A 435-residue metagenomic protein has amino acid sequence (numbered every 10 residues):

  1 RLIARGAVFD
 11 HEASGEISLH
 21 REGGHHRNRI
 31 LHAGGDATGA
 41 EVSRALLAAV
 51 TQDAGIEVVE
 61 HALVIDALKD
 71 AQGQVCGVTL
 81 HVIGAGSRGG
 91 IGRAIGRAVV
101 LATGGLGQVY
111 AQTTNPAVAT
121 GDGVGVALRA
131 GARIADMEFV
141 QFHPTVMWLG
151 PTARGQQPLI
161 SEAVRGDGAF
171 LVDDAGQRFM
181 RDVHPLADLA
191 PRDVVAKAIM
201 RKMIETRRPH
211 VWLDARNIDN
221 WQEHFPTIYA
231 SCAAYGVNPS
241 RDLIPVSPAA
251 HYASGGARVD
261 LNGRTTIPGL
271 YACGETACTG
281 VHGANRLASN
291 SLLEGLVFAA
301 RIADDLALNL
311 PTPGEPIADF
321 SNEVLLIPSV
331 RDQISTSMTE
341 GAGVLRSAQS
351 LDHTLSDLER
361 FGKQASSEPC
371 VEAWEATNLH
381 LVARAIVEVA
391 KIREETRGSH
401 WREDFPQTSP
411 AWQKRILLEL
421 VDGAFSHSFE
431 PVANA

Functional and structural regions predicted by a protein language model:
R1, A7-R27, D70-A71, R165 (+5 more regions): Glycine- and aromatic-enriched mobile tails/lids
R1-E16, E57, R133-D136, P209-V211 (+1 more regions): A short alpha-helix-loop-beta-strand transition element characteristic of N-terminal alpha/beta dinucleotide-binding
A4-G90, A102, V146-G150: Conserved redox-cofactor binding core of oxidoreductases
G34-A37, S87, I91, Y110-V118 (+4 more regions): Alpha-helix capping and helix-loop boundary segments enriched in small/acidic/polar residues
S43, T51, G55-E57, D66-Q72 (+5 more regions): Accessory "access/gating" subregions that flank catalytic or transport cores
G86-A98, T266-G269: Core beta-strand elements of the Rossmann-like FAD/NAD(P) dinucleotide-binding domain in flavoenzyme oxidoreductases
G96-A98, A102-G107, T276: Glycine-/small-residue-rich beta->alpha transition segments that form the dinucleotide
V126, A132-I244, L296, D305-P311: An anion/pyrophosphate-binding glycine-rich loop and adjacent beta-alpha core in soluble alpha-beta enzymes
